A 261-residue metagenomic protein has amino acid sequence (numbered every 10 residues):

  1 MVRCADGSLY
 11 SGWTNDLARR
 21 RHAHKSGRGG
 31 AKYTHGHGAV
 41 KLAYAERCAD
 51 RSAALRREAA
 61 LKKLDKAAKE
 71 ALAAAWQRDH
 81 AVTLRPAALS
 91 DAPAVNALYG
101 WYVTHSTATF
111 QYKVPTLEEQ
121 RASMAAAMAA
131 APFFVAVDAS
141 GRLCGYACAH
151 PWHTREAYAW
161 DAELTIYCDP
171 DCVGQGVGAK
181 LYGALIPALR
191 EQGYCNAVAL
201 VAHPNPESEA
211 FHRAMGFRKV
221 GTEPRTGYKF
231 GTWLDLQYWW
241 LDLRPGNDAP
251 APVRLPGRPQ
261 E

Functional and structural regions predicted by a protein language model:
M1-S11, N15-A81: Structure-specific nucleic-acid interaction/processing domains
S11, G145-Y146, L236: Short glycine-/small-residue motifs
T83-V95: A short beta-loop-alpha structural element at the N-terminal edge of CoA-dependent acyl/N-acetyltransferase catalytic
N96, G100-S123: Conserved GNAT-fold acetyl-CoA-binding loop/helix
K113-D171, Y182-G183, D242-R244: Acetyl-CoA-dependent GNAT
C148-P151, V198-V201, R213, R218-D235 (+1 more regions): Conserved catalytic-core motifs of GNAT/GCN5-like acyltransferases
G174-Y182, L189: Glycine-rich acyl-CoA binding loop
L189-A202, F211: Conserved GNAT acetyl-CoA-binding A-motif
